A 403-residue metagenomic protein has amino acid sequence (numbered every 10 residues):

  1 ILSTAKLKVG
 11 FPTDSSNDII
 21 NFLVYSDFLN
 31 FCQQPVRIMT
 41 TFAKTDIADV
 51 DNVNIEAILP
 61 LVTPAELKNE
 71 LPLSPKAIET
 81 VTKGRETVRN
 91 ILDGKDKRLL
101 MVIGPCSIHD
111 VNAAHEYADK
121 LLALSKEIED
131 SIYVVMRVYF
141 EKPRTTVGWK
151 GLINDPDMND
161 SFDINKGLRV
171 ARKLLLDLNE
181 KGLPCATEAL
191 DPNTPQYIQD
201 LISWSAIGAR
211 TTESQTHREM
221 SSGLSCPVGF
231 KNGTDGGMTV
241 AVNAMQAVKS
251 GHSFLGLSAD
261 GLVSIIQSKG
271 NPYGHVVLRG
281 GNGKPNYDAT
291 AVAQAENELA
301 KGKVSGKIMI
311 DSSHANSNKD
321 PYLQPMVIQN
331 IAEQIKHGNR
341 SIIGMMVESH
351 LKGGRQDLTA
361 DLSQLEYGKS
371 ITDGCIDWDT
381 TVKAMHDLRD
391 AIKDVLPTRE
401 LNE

Functional and structural regions predicted by a protein language model:
I1-S16: Extreme N-terminal basic, low-complexity initiation segments that serve as generic localization/processing leaders
T40-F42, D46-D51, A118, S131-Y287 (+9 more regions): Active-site-facing alpha/beta catalytic cores
V53-D93: N- or domain-start disorder-to-order transition segments that initiate the globular core
L100-A113, D373: Conserved phosphate/anionic-ligand binding catalytic regions in large, soluble enzymes, centered on
G104, I310, D377: Conserved, mostly hydrophobic/aromatic
K336-E403: Active-site or pore-adjacent capping/gating segments
